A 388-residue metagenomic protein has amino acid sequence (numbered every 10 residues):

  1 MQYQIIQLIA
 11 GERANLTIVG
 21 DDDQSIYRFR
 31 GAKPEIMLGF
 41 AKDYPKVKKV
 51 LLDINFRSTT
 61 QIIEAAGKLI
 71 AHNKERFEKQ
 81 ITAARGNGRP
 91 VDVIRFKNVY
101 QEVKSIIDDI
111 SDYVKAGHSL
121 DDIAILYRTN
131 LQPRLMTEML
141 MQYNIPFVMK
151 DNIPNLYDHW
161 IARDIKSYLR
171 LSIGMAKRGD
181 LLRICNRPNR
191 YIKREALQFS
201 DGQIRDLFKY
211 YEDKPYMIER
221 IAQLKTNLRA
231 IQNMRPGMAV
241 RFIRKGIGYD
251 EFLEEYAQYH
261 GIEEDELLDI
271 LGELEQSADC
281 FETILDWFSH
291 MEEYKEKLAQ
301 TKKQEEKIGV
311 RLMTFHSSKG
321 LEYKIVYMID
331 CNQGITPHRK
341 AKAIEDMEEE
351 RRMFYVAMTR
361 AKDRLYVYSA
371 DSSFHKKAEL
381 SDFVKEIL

Functional and structural regions predicted by a protein language model:
M1-I36, I54-S58: Conserved helicase NTPase motor core
Y3, R163-S167, V310-R339: A short beta-strand element within the Helicase C-terminal
E12-N15, D21-D23, Y44-K49, N87-V91 (+4 more regions): Short glycine-/polar-rich loops that comprise or flank the Walker A/P-loop and associated switch/sensor motifs
D43-Y44, N87-G88, G117-G237: ATPase/helicase motor core of nucleic-acid motors
P45-K48, D53-P146, I173-G174: Helicase P-loop NTPase motor core
E212-S317, L321, H338, R364-Y366: Accessory C-terminal helicase-associated subdomains
N332-L388: C-terminal accessory regions
